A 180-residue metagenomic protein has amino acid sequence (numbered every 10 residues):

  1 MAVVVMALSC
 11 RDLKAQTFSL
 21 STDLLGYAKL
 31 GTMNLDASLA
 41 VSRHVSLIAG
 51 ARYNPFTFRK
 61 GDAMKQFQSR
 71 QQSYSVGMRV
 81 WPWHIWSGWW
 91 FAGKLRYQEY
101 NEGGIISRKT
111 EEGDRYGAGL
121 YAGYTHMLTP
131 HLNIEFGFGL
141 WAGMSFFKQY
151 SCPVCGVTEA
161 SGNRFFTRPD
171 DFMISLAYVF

Functional and structural regions predicted by a protein language model:
M1-A7: Bacterial N-terminal signal peptides
S9-A15: Sec/Tat signal peptide C-region and signal peptidase I cleavage site
Q16-F18, K29-M33, Q68-Y74, E112-A118 (+1 more regions): Residues that define the transmembrane beta-barrel architecture of outer-membrane proteins
T17-L20, R59-D62, G103-I106, C155-S161: Extracytoplasmic loops and strand-loop junctions of Gram-negative outer membrane beta-barrel proteins
S19-D36, N54: Solvent-exposed loop/turn segments connecting transmembrane beta-strands in outer-membrane beta-barrel proteins
K29, P55-F58, G143-M144: A short local loop/turn or secondary-structure capping micro-motif enriched for an aromatic residue
L39-F136, S175-Y178: Gram-negative (and chloroplast) outer-membrane scaffold detector with strong preference for beta-barrel transmembrane
T129-F180: Predominantly the C-terminal beta-signal and adjacent terminal strand-loop region of outer-membrane beta-barrel
